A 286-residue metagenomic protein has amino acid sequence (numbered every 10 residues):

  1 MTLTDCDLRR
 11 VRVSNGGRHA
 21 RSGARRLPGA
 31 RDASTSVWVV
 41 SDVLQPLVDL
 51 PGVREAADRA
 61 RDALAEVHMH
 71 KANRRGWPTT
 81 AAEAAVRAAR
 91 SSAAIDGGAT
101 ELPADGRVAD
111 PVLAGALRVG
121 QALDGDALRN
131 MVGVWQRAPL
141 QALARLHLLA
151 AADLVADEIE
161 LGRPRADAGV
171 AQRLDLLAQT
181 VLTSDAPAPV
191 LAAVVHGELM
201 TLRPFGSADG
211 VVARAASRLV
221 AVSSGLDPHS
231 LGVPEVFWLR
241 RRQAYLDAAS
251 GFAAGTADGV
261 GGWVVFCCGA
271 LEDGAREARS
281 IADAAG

Functional and structural regions predicted by a protein language model:
T2-G286: FIC/Doc superfamily catalytic core
